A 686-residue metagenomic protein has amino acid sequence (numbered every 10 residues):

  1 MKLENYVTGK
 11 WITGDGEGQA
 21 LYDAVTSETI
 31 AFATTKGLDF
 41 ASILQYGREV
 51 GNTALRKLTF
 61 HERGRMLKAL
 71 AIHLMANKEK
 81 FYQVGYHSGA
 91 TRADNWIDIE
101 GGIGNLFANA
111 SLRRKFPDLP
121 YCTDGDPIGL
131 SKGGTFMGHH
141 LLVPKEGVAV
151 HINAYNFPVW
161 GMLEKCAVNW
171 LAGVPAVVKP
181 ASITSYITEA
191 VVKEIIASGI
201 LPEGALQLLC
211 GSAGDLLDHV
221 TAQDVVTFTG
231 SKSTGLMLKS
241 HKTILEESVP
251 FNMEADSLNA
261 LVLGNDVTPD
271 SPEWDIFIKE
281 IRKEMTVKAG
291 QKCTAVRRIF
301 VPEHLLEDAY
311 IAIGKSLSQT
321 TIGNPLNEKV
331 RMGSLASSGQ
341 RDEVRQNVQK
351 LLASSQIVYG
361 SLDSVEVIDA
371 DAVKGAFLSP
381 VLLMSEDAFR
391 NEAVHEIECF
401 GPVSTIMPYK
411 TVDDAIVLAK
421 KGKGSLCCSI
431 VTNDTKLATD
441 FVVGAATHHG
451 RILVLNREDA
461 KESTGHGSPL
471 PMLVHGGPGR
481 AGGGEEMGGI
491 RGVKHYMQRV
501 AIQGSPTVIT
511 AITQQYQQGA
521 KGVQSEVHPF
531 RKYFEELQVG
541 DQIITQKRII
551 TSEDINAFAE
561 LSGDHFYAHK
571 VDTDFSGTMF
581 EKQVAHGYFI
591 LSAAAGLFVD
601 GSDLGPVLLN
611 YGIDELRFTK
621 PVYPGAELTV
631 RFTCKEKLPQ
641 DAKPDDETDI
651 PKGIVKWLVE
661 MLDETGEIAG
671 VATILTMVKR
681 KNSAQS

Functional and structural regions predicted by a protein language model:
M1-G134, A336, R345, T447: N-terminal Rossmann-like NAD(P)+-binding subdomain of aldehyde/semialdehyde dehydrogenases
V25-A31, I200-E203, A222-Q223, I311 (+3 more regions): Conserved C-terminal structural/oligomerization subdomain of aldehyde/semialdehyde dehydrogenase
T29-K36, N52-R56, L130, V150-H151 (+7 more regions): Short, well-ordered beta-strand elements within core beta-sheets of diverse protein domains
P117-I276, Y409, E462, G484: Rossmann-like NAD(P) dinucleotide-binding subdomain of oxidoreductase/dehydrogenase enzymes
A197-G199, V225, T234-F389, D413 (+4 more regions): ALDH superfamily catalytic-core signature
E526-A585: Catalytic strand-loop segment that frames the active site of acyl-thioester-processing enzymes
P529-V539, F618, V622-S686: HotDog/MaoC-like acyl-thioester-processing domains
S576-A585, F589-E636: Hydrophobic beta-strand-centered segment that forms part of the acyl-chain substrate-binding groove
